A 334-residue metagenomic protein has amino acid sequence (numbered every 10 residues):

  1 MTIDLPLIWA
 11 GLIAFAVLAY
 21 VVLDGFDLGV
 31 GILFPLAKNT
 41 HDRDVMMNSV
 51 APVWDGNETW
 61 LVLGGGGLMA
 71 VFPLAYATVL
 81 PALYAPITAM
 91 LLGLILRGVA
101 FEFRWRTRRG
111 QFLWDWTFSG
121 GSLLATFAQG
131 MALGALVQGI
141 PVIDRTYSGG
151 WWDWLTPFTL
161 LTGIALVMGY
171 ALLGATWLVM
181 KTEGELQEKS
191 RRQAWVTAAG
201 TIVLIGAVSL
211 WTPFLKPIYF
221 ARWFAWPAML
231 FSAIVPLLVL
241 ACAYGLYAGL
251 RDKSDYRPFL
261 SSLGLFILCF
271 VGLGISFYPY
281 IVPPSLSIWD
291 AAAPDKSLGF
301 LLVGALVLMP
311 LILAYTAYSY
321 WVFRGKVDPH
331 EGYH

Functional and structural regions predicted by a protein language model:
M1-G11, M69-Y84, V137-P157, F214: Helix-coil boundary and interhelical linker segments in multi-pass alpha-helical membrane proteins
M1-G56, V62-G65: N-terminal signal-anchor module of multipass membrane proteins
W9-Y20, P81-L92, S119-L123, D153-V167 (+2 more regions): Alpha-helical transmembrane segments
V22, I234-C242, S297-D328: Alpha-helical transmembrane segments of multi-pass membrane proteins predominantly involved in bioenergetics
L28-P52, M69-T78, E102-F112, G174-Q193 (+4 more regions): Juxtamembrane membrane-water interface segments of multi-pass membrane proteins, especially cytoplasmic-side
V53-L124, I143, Y219-L230: Membrane-interface helix-loop-helix modules in multi-pass inner-membrane proteins
F103-P258, G272: Long, contiguous internal "core" modules enriched in hydrophobic/ aromatic residues
V282-L301: Short, membrane-exposed interhelical loops at transmembrane-helix boundaries
